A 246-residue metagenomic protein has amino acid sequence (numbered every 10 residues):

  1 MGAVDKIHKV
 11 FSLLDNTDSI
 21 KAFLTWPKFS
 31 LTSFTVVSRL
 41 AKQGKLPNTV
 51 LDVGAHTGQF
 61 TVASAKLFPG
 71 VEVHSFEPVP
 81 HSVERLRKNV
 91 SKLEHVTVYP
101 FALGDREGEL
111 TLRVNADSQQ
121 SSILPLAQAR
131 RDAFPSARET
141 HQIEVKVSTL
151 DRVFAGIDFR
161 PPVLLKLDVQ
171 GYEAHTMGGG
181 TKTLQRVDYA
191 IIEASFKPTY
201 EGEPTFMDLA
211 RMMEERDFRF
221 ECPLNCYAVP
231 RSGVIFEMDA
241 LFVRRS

Functional and structural regions predicted by a protein language model:
M1-S246: Phosphate/nucleotide-binding beta-alpha loop and adjacent structural elements of enzyme active sites
